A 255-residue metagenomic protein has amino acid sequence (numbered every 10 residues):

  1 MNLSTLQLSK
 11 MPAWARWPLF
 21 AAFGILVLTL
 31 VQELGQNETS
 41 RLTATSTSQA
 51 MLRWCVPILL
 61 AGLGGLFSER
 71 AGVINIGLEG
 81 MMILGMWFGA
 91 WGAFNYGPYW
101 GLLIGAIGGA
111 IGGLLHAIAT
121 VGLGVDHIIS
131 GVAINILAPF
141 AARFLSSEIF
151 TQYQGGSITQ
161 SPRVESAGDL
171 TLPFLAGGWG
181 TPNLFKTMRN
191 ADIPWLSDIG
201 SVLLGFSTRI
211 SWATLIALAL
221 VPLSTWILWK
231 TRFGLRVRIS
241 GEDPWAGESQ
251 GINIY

Functional and structural regions predicted by a protein language model:
N2-L60, F88, Y99-W100: Membrane-interfacial amphipathic/re-entrant helices at transmembrane-helix boundaries
L6-L19, G122-A133, Y255: Alpha-helical transmembrane segments and their helix-start/interface "positive-inside/aromatic belt" motifs in integral
L30, A61-G65, G89-A93, A117 (+2 more regions): Structural signal for membrane-spanning alpha-helices in multi-pass inner-membrane proteins, emphasizing helix cores
S46-L102, I111-I128: Single transmembrane alpha-helix segments in multi-pass membrane proteins
Q49-R53, G101-G108, R209, A213 (+1 more regions): Alpha-helical transmembrane segments of multi-pass integral membrane proteins
M82-W87, G109-A110, N135-P139, V221: Residue-level recognition of pore/gate-forming positions within transmembrane alpha-helices of multi-pass
P139-W229: Transmembrane helix-bundle core of multi-pass membrane transporters and related energy-transducing complexes
L223-Y255: Membrane-helix/interface signature in polytopic inner-membrane proteins
